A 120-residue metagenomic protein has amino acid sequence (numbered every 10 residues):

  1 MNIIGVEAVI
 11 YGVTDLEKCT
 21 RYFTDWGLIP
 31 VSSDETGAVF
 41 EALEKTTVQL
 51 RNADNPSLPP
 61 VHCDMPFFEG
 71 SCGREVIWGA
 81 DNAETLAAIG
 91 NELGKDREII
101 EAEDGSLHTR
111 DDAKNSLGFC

Functional and structural regions predicted by a protein language model:
M1-E35, A42-E103, T109-C120: Glyoxalase I/VOC metalloenzyme domain signal
